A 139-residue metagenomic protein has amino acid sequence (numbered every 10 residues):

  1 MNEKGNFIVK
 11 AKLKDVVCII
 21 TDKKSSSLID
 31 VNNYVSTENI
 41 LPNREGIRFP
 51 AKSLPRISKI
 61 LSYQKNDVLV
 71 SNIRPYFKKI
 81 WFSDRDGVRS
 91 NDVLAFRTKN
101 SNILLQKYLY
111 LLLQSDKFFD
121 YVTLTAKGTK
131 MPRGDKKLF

Functional and structural regions predicted by a protein language model:
M1-S25: Non-catalytic DNA-recognition/assembly elements of restriction-modification systems
K14, C18, S71, Y110-Q114 (+1 more regions): Generic alpha-helical structural context detector
S26-Y34, L124-T125: Short coil/turn segments at secondary-structure boundaries
V35-F49: Short, basic/aromatic beta-hairpin or loop at an interaction surface
F49-S58: Short alpha-helix capping/helix-loop boundary micro-motifs
I60-L61, K65-Q114: A short beta-sheet element
I73, V88-L94, K127-F139: A short glycine-rich beta-alpha junction/loop motif
